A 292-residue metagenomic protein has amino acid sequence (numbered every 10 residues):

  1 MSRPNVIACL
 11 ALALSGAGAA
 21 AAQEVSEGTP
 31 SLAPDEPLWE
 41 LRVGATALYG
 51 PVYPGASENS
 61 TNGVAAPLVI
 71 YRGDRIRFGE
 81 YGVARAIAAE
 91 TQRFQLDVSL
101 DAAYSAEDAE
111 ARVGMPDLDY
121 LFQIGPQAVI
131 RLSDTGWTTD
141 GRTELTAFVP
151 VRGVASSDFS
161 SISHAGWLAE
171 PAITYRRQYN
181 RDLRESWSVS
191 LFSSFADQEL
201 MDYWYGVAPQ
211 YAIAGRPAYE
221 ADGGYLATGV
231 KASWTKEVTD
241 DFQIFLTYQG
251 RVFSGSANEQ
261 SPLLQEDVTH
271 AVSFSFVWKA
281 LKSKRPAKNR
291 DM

Functional and structural regions predicted by a protein language model:
A22-R75, A106, V277-L281: Short glycine/proline- and aromatic-enriched beta-strand/turn motifs that initiate or cap beta-hairpins
E24-W39, G55, D74-Q95, S133-L145 (+4 more regions): Short loop/turn motifs that connect adjacent beta-strands in outer-membrane beta-barrel proteins
W39, N59-A65, Q92, L118-I124 (+4 more regions): Residues that define the transmembrane beta-barrel architecture of outer-membrane proteins
L41-Y49, E80-G82, V98-Y104, A147-G153 (+3 more regions): Transmembrane beta-barrel strands of outer-membrane/channel proteins
A45-Y49, P67-Y71, G82-A89, I124-L132 (+5 more regions): Residues on the lipid-exposed face of transmembrane beta-strands in outer-membrane beta-barrel proteins
L48-P54, A103-A109, R131-T135, R152-S160 (+4 more regions): Sequence/structural signature of outer-membrane beta-barrel proteins
A66, D267-M292: Outer-membrane beta-barrel "beta-signal"
S160-Q243, V252-S254: Outer-membrane beta-barrel transmembrane domain signature
